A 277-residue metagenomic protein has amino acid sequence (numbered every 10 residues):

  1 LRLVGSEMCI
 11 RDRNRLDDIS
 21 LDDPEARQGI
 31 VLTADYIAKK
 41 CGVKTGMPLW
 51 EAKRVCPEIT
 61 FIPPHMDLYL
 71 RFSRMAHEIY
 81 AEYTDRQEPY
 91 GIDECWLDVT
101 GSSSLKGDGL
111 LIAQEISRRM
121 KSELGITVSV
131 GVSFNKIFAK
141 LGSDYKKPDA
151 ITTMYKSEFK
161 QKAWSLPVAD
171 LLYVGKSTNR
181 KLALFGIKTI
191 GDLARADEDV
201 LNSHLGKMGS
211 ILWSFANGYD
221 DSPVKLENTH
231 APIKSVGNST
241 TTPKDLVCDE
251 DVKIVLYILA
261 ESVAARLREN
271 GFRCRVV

Functional and structural regions predicted by a protein language model:
S6-E7, R11-I92, W96, A216: Residues that scaffold, gate, or flank divalent-cation-dependent active/transport sites
R11-N14, F138-K146, G206, V224-E227: Short acidic, glycine/serine/threonine-rich loops at helix termini
Y90-E94, S133-K136, F272-R275: Short Gly/Ser/Thr- and Asp/Glu-enriched loop/turn motifs at secondary-structure junctions
L97-S117, G186: Catalytic palm subdomain of template-directed nucleic-acid polymerases, centered on the conserved carboxylate motif
D108-A169: Long, highly charged, low-complexity intrinsically disordered interaction regions that mediate electrostatic DNA/RNA
D170, T178-V277: DNA-contacting surface of Y-family translesion DNA polymerases
